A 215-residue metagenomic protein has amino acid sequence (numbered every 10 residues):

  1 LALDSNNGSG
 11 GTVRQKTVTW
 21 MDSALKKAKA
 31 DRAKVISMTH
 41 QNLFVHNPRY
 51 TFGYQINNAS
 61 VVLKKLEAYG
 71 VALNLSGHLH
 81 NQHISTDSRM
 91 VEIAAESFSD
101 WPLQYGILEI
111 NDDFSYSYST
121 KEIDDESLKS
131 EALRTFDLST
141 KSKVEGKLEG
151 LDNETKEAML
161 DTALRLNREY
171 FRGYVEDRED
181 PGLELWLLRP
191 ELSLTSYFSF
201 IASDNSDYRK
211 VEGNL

Functional and structural regions predicted by a protein language model:
L1, G8-V91, G150, E176-R189 (+1 more regions): His/acidic metal-ligating clusters that form di-metal
A2, Y105-I107: Conserved hydrophobic/aromatic beta-strand scaffold that supports enzyme active sites
A30-D31, N111-S115: A short, structured loop/turn motif at beta-sheet edges
V45-N47, I84, W101-L103, S127-L128: Extracytoplasmic/secreted cell-surface and envelope-processing proteins
L75, M90-S99, I107-I110: Active-site-adjacent helix-turn-beta-strand microarchitecture at beta-sheet edges that either contains or buttresses
E96-P102, E122-I123: Short, acidic/turn-prone active-site loops that include or flank metal/cofactor- and phosphate-binding residues
S119-K129: Short, solvent-exposed aromatic-acidic interface loops
L128-L215: Non-catalytic terminal accessory segments
